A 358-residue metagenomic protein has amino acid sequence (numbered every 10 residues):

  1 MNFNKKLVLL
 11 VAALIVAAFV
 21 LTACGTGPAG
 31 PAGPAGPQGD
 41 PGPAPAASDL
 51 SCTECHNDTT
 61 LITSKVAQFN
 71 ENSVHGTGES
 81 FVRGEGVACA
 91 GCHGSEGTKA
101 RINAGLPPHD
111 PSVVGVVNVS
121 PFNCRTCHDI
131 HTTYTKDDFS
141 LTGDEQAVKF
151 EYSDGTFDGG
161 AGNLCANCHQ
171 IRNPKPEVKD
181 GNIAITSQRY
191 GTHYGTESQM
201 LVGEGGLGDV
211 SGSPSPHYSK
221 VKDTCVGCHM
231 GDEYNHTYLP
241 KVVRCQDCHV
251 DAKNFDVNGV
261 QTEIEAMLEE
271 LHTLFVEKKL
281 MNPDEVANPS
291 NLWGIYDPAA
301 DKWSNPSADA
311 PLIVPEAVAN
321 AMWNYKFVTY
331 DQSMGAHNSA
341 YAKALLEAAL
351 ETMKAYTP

Functional and structural regions predicted by a protein language model:
M1-F3, L280-M281: Short, aromatic- and cysteine-enriched interfacial helices/patches that mediate contacts at lipid membranes
N2-V11: Bacterial N-terminal signal peptides that target proteins for export
L14-I15, C24, P28-P358: C-type cytochrome heme-c attachment and multiheme electron-transfer modules
